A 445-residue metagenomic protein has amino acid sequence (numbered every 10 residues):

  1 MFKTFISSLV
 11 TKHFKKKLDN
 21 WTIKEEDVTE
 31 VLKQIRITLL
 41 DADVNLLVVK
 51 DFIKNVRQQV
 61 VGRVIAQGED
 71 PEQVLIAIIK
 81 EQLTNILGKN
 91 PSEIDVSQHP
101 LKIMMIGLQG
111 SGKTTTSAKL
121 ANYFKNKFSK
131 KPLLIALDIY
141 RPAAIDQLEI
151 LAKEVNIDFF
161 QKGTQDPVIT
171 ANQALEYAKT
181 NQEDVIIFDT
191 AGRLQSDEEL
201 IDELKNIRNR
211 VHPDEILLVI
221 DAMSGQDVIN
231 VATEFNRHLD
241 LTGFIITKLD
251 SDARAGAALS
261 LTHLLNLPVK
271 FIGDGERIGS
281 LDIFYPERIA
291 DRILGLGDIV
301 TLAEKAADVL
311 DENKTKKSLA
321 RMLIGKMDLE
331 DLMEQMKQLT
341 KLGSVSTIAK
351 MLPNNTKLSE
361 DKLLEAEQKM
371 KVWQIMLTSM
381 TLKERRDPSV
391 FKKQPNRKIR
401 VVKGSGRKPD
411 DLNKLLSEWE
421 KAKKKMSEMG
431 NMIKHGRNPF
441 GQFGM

Functional and structural regions predicted by a protein language model:
M1-I106, K119-L120, N126-A136, E154-V155 (+6 more regions): Non-catalytic terminal/linker segments enriched in charged/polar, low-complexity residues
K24, I65-A66, D70, Q109 (+6 more regions): Flexible beta-alpha connector loops of hexameric P-loop NTPases
L46, R141, I145-E149, I229 (+1 more regions): Short, surface-exposed alpha-helical segments at coil->helix boundaries
I106-G107, D189, V219, G273: Short beta-strand segments
K113: Conserved lysine of the Walker
P132-A144, E154-V211: Switch II (G3) loop of P-loop NTPases
A171-A174, E183, Q195, E199-N209 (+1 more regions): Conserved phosphate-handling catalytic cores of large alpha/beta enzymes
